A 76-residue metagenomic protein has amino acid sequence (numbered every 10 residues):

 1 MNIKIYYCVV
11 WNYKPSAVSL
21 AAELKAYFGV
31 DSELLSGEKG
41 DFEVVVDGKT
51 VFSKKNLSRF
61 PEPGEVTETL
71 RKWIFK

Functional and structural regions predicted by a protein language model:
M1-N2, K72-K76: Compositionally biased, disordered extreme N-termini, encompassing classical targeting presequences
N2-A21, E38-D41: Short, thiol/selenol-centered motifs that function as redox-active sites or metal-ligating centers
L24-K25: Hydrophobic alpha-helical packing residues
F28-S32: A generic structural motif
E33-G37: Short beta-strand
F42-E43, E62: Short secondary-structure boundary/hinge segments and terminal tails
V46-D47: Structural motif
V51-I74: Non-catalytic, surface beta->alpha helical segment in thiol-disulfide oxidoreductase systems
